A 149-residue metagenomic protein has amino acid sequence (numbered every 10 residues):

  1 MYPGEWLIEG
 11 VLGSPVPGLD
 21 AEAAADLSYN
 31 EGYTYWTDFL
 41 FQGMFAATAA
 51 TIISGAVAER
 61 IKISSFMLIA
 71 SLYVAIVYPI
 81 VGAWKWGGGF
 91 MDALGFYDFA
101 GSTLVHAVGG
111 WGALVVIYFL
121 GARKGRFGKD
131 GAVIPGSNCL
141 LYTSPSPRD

Functional and structural regions predicted by a protein language model:
M1-S144, R148: Hydrophobic alpha-helical transmembrane bundles of multi-pass membrane proteins
